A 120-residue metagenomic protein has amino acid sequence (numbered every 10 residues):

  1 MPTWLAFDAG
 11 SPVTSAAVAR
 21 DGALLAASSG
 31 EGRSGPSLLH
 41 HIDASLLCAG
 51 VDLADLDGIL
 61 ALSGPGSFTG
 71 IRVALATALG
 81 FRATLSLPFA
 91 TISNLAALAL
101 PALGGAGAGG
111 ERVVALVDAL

Functional and structural regions predicted by a protein language model:
P2-F7, V13-L120: Nucleotide and nucleotide-moiety/phosphate-recognizing core
